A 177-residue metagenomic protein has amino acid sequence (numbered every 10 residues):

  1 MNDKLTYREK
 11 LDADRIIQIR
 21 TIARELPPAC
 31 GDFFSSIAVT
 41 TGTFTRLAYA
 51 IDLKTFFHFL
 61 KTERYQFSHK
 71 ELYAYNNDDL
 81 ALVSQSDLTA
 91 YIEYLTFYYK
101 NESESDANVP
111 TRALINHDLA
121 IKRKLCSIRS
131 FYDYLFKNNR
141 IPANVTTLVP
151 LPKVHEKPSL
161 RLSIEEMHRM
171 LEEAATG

Functional and structural regions predicted by a protein language model:
M1-I19, P110, F131: N-terminal helical hairpins
R15-I22, P27, G31: Acidic, Ser/Thr/Pro-rich intrinsically disordered transcriptional activation regions
C30-F44, K54-P158, E173-G177: N-terminal core-binding DNA-recognition domain of tyrosine recombinases/integrases
I164-M170: Short, charged, amphipathic alpha-helices and their helix-cap/turn boundaries
